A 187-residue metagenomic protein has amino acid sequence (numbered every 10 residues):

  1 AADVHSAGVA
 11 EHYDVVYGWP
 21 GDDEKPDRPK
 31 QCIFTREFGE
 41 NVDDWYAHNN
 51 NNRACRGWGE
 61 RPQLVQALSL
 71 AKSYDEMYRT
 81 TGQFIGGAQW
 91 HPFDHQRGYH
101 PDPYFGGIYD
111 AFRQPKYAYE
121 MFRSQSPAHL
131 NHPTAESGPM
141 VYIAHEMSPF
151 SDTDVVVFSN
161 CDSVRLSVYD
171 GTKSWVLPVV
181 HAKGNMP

Functional and structural regions predicted by a protein language model:
A1-A118, E136-H145, T153, V179-H181: Substrate-binding/catalytic cleft of secreted carbohydrate-active enzymes, primarily glycoside hydrolases
E40, D94, S148, D162-V164 (+1 more regions): Generic "edge-of-domain/loop-turn" microfeature
R123-R165: Surface beta-strand/loop "capping" patches
V164-P187: Long, low-complexity serine/threonine/glycine- and acidic-rich segments characteristic of extracellular
